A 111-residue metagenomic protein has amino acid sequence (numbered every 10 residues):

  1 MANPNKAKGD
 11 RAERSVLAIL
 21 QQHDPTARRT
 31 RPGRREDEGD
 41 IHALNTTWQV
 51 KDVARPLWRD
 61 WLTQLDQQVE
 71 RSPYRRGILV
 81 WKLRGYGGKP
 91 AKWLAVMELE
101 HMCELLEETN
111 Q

Functional and structural regions predicted by a protein language model:
M1-Q111: Catalytic phosphate/metal-binding cores of nucleic-acid and nucleotide-processing enzymes, i.e., regions that mediate
